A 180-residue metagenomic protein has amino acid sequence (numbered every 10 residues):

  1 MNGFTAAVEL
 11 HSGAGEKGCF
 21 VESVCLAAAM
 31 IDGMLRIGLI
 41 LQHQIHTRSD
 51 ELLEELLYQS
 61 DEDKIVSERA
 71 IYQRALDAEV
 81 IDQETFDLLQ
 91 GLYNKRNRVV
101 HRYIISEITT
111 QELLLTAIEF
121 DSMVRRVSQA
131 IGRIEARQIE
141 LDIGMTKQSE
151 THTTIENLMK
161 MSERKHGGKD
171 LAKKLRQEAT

Functional and structural regions predicted by a protein language model:
M1-V21: Charged alpha-helical initiation segments
L26-A27: Inward-facing hydrophobic residues that define packing positions of alpha-helical scaffold repeats
G38, Q42, H46, V100-E107: Short amphipathic alpha-helical interaction/hinge segments
L39-I81: Short, charged amphipathic alpha-helical segments flanked by flexible coils
E79-H152: Charge-enriched, short contiguous segments at helix-coil
R137-T180: A hydrophobic membrane-anchoring alpha-helix module
